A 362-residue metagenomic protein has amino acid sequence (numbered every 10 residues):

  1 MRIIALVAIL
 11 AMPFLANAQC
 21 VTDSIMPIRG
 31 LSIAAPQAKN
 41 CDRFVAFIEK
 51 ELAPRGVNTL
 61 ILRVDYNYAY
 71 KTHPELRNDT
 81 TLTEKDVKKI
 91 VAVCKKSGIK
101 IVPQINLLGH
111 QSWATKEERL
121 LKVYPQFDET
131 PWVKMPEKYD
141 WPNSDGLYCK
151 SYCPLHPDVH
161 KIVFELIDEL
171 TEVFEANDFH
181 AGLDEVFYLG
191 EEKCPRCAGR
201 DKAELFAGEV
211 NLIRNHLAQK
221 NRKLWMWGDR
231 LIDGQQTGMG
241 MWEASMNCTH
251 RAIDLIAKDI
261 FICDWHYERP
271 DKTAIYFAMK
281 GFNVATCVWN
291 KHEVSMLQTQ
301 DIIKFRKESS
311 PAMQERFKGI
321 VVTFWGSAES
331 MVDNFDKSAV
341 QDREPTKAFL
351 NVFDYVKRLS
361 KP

Functional and structural regions predicted by a protein language model:
M1-V21: Bacterial Sec-dependent N-terminal signal peptides
A5, L15, L107-G109, N283: Intrinsically disordered, low-complexity segments enriched in glycine/proline and serine/threonine
A8-A11, A35, V64, L183 (+2 more regions): Residues that line or immediately flank small-molecule/substrate-binding pockets and catalytic motifs
Q19-K50, P54-R55, T59, Q126 (+7 more regions): N-terminal hydrophobic targeting/anchoring segments and the immediately downstream early-domain regions of hydrolases
S32-S245, A252-D254: Aromatic-lined carbohydrate-binding surfaces of glycoside hydrolases
V173, P195-Y355: Catalytic-core regions of glycoside hydrolase
